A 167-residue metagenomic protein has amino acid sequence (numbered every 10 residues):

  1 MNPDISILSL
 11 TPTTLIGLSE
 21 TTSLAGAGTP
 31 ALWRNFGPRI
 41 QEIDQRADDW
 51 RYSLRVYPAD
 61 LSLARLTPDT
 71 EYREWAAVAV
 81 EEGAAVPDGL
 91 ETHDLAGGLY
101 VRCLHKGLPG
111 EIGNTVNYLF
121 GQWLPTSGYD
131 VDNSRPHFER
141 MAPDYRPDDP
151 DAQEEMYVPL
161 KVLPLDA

Functional and structural regions predicted by a protein language model:
M1-A167: A solvent-exposed interaction/effector surface
